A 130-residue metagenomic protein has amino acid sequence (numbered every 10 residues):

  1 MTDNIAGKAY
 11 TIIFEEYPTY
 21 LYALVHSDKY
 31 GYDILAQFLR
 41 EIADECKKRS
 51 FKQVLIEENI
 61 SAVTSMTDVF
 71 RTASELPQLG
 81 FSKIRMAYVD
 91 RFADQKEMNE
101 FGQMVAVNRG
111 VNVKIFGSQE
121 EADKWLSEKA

Functional and structural regions predicted by a protein language model:
T2-A130: Amphipathic, Lys/Arg-enriched alpha-helical "gate/interface" segment within cytosolic domains that mediates
